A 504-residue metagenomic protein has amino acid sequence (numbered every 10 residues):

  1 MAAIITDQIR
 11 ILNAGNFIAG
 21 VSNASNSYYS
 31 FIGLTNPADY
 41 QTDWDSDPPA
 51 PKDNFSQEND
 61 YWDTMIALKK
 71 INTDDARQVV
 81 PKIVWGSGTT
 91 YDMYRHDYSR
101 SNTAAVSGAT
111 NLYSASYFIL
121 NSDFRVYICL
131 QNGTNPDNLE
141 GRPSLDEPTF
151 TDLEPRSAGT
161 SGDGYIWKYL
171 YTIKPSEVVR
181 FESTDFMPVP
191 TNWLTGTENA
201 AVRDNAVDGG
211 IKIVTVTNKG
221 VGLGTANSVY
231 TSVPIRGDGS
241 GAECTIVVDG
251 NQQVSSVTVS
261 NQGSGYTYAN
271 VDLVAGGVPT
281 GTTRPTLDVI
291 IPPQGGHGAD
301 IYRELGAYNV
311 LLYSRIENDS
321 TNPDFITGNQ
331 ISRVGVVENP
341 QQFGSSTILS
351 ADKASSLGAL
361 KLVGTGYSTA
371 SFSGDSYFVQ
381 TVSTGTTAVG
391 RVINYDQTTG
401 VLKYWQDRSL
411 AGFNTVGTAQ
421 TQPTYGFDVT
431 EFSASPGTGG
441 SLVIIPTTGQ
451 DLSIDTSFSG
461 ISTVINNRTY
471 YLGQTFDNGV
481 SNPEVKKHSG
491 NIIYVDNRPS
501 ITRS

Functional and structural regions predicted by a protein language model:
M1-V126, L130-S504: Feature for peripheral, non-core segments
